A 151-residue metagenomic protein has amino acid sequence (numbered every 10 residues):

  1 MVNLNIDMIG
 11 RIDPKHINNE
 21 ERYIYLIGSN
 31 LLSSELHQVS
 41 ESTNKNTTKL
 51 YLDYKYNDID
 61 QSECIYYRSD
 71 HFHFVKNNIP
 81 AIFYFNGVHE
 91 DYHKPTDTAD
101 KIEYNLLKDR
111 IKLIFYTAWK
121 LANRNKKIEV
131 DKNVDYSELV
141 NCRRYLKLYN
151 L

Functional and structural regions predicted by a protein language model:
M1-I82: Metal-dependent peptidase/peptidase-like ectodomains
F85-K147, L151: His/Asp/Glu-rich mid-to-C-terminal helical/loop segments that flank catalytic regions of hydrolases
